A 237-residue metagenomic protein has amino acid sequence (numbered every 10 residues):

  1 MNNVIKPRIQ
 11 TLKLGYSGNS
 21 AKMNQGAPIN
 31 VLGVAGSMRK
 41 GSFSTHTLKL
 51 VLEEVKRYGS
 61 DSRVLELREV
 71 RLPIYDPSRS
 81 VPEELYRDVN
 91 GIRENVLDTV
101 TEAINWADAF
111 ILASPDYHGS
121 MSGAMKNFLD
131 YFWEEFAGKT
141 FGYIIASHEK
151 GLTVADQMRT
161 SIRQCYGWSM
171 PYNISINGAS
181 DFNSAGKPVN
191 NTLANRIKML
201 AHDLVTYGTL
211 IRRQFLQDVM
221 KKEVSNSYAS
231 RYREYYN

Functional and structural regions predicted by a protein language model:
N2-S114, S120-G123, N127, A194-K198 (+3 more regions): N-terminal beta1-alpha1-beta2 submodule of the flavodoxin-like/Rossmannoid cofactor-binding fold
E54, Y58, S161-W168, F182-A185 (+1 more regions): Change "in soluble alpha/beta enzymes" to "in soluble alpha/beta proteins
P73-Y75, G178-A185: A short acidic, helix-capping loop that chelates divalent metal ions and anchors anionic groups
L85, N183-P188: Short glycine/proline- and acidic residue-enriched helix-loop micro-motifs that form flexible lids or anion-recognition
S114-P115, T140: Short, proline-centered helix/strand-breaking motifs
H118-G119, K150: Glycine-rich nucleotide phosphate-binding loop and flanking beta-alpha elements of Rossmann-like dinucleotide-binding
M125-A137: A short, gly/pro- and small-residue-rich
A137-A179, P188-N195: Short, glycine-/small-residue-rich phosphate/pyrophosphate-handling segment
